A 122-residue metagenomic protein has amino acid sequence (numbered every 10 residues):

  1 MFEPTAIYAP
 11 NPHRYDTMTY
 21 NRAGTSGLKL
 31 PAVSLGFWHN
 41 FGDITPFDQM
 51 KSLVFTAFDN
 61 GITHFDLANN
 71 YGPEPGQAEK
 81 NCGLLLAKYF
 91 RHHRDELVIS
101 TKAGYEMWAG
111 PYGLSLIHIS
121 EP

Functional and structural regions predicted by a protein language model:
M1-V98, M107: N-terminal binding-site loop/beta-alpha segment at the start of enzyme catalytic domains that lines or forms
W108-L114: Active-site-proximal loop and beta-strand segments within enzyme catalytic domains
S115-P122: Residue-level detector of conserved catalytic or cofactor/ligand-binding positions in enzyme active sites
